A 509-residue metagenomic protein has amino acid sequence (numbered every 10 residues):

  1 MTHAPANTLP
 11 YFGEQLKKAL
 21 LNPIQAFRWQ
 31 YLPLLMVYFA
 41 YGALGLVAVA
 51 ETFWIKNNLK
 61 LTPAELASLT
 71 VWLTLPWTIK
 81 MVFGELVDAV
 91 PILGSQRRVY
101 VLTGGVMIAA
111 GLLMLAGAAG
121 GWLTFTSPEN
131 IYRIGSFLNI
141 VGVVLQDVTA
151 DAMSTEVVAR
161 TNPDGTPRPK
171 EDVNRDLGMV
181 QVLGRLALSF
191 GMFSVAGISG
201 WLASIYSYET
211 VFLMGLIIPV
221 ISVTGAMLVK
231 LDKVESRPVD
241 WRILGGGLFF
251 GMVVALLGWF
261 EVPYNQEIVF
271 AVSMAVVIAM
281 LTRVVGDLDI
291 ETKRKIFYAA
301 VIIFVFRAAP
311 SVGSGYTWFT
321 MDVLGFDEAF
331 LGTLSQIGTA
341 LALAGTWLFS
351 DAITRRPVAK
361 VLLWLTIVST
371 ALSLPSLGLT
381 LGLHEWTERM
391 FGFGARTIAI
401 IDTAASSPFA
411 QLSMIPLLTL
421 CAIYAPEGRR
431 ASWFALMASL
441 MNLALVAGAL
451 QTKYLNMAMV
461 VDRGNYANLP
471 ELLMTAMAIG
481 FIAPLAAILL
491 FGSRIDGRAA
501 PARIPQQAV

Functional and structural regions predicted by a protein language model:
M1-W29, A119, L123-I134, V157-V312 (+1 more regions): Intracellular loop-helix junctions on the cytosolic face of multi-pass helical membrane proteins
L9-W77, G258, P263, F297-L324 (+1 more regions): Helix-loop boundary and gating motifs at the non-cytosolic
T70, V87, V101, P167 (+4 more regions): Membrane-interface helix-entry/capping residues at the boundaries of transmembrane alpha-helices
P76-K80, I108, R168-A196, G338 (+1 more regions): Glycine-rich segments within core transmembrane alpha-helices of 12-TM secondary carriers
W77-S95, A203, A344-W364, N456 (+1 more regions): Helix-to-loop junctions at the C-terminal end of transmembrane segments in multipass secondary transporters
L145-N162, L412-P426, S432: Intracellular juxtamembrane helix-capping segments at the cytosolic ends of symmetry-related transmembrane helices
K360-P416: C-terminal transmembrane helical hairpin of 12-TM major facilitator-type secondary transporters
E427-V460: A late C-terminal transmembrane helix in Major Facilitator Superfamily
